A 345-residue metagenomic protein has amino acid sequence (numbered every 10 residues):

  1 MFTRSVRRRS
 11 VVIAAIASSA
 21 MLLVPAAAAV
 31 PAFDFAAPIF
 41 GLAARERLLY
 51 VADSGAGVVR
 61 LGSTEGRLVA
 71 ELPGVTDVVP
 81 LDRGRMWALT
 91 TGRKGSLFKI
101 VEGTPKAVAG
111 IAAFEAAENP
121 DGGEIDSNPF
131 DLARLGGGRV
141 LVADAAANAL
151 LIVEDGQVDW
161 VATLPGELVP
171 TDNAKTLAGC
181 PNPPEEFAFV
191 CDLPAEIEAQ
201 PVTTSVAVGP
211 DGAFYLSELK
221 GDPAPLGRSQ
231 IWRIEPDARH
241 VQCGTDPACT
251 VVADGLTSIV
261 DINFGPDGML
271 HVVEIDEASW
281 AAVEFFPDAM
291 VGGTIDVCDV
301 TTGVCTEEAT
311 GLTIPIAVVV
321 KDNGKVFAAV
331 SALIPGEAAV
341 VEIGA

Functional and structural regions predicted by a protein language model:
M1-A29: Secretory targeting and sorting signals
V30-F35, E65-L72, G103-I125, G156-A199 (+2 more regions): Blade-edge beta-strand/turn elements of extracellular beta-propeller and related beta-sheet repeat scaffolds
F33-L48, L72-T90, E115-V140, P170 (+6 more regions): Beta-rich, blade/repeat-based domains predominating in secreted/periplasmic proteins but also intracellular
V51-L68: Beta-propeller domains
D53-A56, T91-R93, A145-A146, L219-G221 (+4 more regions): Short loop/turn segments immediately following the C-termini of beta-strands
G57, R67, T76, G95 (+4 more regions): Glycine-centered loop/turn positions within well-structured domains that cap or flank conserved ligand/cofactor-binding
G57-R60, G95-F98, A149-I152, W160 (+3 more regions): A short loop-to-beta-strand structural motif that recurs across blades of beta-propeller domains
H240, A289-P335, V341: C-terminal closing repeat unit and adjoining cap/tail of repeat-based domains
